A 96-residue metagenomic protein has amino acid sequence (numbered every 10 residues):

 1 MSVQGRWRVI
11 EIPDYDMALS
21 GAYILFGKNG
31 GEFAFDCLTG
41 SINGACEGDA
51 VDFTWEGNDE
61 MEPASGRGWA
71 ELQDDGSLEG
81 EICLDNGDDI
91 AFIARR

Functional and structural regions predicted by a protein language model:
M1-S2, G40: Short coil-to-beta-strand transition motifs
S2-D14, D52-R96: Beta-sheet ligand-binding and adhesion/scaffold domains
Y15-A50: N-terminal glycine/threonine-rich, aromatic-flanked beta-hairpin/loop signature
